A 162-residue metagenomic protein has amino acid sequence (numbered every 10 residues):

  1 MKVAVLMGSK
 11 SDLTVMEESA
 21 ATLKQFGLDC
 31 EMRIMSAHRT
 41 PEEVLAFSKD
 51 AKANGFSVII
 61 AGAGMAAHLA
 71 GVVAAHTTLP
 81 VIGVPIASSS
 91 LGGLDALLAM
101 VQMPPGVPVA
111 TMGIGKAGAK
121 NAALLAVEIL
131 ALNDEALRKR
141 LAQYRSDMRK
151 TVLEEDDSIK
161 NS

Functional and structural regions predicted by a protein language model:
M1-R39: Glycine-rich phosphate/diphosphate-binding loop of Rossmann-like nucleotide-binding domains
K2, L28-M32, L79, Q102-T111: Glycine/charged-rich beta-loop-alpha catalytic/anionic-binding loops adjacent to active sites
M7-T14, E18, L94-S162: C-terminal binding/interaction regions
D12-M16, T40-V44, A63-V72, L91-L94 (+1 more regions): Short glycine/serine/threonine-rich phosphate/pyrophosphate-binding segments that cradle anionic phosphate groups
T14, C30-M32, M65, A87-S88 (+1 more regions): Acidic, glycine/proline-rich low-complexity segments that act as flexible tails and inter-domain linkers
M32-K52: N-terminal beta-loop-helix "entrance" segment that forms/cooperates in small-molecule cofactor or anionic ligand
F47-P85: Glycine-rich phosphate-binding loop
H76-V101, P105: Glycine/small-residue-rich loop that forms an oxyanion/phosphate-binding "nest" at active or ligand-binding sites
